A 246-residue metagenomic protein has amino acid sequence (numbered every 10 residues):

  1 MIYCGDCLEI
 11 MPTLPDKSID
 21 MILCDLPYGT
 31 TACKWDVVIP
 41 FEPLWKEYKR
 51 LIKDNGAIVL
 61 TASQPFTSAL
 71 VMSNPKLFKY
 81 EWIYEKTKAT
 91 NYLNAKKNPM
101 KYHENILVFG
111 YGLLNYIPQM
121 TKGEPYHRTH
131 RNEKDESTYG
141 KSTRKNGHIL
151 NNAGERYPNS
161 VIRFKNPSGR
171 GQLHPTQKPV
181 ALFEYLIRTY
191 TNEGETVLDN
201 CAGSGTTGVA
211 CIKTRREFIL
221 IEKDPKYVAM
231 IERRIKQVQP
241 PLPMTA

Functional and structural regions predicted by a protein language model:
M1-I221, P225-M230, A246: Core catalytic lobe of class I
E232-A246: Short, conserved SAM-binding/catalytic segment of Class I S-adenosyl-L-methionine-dependent methyltransferases
